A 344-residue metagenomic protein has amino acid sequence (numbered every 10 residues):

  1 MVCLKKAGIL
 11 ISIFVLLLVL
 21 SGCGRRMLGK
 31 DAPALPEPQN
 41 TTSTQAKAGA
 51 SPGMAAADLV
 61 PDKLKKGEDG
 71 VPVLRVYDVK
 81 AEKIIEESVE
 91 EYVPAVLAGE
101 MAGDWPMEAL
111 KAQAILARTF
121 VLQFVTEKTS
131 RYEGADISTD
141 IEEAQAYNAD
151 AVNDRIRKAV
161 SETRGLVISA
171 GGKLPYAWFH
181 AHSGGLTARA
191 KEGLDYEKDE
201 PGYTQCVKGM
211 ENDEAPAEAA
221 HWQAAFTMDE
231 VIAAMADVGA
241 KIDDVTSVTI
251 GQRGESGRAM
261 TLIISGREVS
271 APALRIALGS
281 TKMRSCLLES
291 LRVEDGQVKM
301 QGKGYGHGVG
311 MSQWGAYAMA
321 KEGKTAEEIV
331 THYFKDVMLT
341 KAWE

Functional and structural regions predicted by a protein language model:
M1-E344: Conserved, single-site charged/polar hotspot
